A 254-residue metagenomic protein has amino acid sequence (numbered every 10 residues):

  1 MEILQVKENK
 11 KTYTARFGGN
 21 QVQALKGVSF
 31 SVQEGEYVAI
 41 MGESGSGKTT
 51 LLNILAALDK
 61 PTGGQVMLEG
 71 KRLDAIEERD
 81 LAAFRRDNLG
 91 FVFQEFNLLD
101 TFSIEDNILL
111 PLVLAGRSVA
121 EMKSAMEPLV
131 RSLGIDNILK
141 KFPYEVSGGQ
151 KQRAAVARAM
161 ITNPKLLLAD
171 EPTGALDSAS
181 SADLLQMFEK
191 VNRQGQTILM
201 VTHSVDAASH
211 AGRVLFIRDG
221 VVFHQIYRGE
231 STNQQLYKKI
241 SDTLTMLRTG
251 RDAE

Functional and structural regions predicted by a protein language model:
E2-L4, N9-R213, I217: ABC family nucleotide-binding domain
V221-T245: Conserved beta-strand-loop-alpha-helix hinge in the C-terminal portion of ABC ATPase nucleotide-binding domains
